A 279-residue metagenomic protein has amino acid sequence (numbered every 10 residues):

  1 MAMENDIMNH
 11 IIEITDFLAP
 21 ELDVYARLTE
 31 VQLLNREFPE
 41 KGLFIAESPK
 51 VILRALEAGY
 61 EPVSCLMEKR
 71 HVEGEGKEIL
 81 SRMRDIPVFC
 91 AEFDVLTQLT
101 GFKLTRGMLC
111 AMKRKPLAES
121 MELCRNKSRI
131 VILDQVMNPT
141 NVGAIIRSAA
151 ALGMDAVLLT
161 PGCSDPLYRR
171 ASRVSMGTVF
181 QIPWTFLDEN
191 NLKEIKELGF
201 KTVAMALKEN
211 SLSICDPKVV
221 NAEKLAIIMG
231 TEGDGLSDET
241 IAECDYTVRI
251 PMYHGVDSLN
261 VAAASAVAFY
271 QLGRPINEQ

Functional and structural regions predicted by a protein language model:
M3-E75, C163-S164: Boundary-proximal intrinsically disordered activation/regulatory segments immediately upstream of a helical core
I14, F44, D134-Q135, T160-P161 (+2 more regions): Glycine- and other small-residue-rich loops at beta-strand/loop junctions that grip anionic moieties
E57, F89, P116-N210: RNA substrate-binding interface of SAM-dependent RNA methyltransferases
G74-D85, T240: Short, aromatic/basic amphipathic alpha-helical patches
M83-G101: A glycine-rich helix N-cap at a beta->alpha junction
M108-C110, A150-L152, P161-F180, D238-Q279: Structured adenosyl-cofactor binding patch, chiefly the S-adenosyl-L-methionine
A204-V256: Active-site/ligand-binding-proximal alpha/beta "capping" segment
